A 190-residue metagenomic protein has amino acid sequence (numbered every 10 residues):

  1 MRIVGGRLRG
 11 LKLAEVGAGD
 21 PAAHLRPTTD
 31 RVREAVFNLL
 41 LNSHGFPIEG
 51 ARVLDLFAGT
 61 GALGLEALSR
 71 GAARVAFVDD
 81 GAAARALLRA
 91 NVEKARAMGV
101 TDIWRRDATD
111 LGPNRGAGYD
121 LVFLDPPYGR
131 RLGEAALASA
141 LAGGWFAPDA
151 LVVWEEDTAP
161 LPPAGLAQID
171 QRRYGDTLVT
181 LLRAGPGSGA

Functional and structural regions predicted by a protein language model:
M1-A190: Class I S-adenosyl-L-methionine-dependent methyltransferase catalytic core
